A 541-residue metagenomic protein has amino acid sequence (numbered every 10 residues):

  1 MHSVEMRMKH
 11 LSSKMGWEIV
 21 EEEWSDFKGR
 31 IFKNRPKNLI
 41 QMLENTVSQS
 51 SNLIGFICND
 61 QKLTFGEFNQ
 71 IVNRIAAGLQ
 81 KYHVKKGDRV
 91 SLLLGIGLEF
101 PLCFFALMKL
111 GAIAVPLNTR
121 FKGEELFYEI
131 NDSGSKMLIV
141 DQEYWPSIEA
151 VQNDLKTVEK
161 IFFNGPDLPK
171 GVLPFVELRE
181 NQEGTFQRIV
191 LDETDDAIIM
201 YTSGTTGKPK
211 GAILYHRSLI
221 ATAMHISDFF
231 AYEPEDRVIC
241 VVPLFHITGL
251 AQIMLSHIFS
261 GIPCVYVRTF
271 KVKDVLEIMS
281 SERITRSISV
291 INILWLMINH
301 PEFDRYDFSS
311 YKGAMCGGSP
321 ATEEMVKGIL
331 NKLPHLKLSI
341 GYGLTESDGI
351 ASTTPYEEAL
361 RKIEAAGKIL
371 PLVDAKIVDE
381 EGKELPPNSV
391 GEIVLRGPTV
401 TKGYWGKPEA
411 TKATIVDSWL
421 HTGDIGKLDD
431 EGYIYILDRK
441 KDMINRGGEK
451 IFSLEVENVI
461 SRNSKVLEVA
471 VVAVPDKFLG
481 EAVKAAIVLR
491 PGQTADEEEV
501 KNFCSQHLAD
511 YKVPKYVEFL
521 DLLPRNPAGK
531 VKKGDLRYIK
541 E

Functional and structural regions predicted by a protein language model:
M1-L11, M15, K81-Y82, K109-E177 (+1 more regions): Structural core segment of the AMP-binding/adenylate-forming
N34-P36, E44, N52-G97, P101-F105 (+3 more regions): Conserved AMP-binding/adenylate-forming core of the ANL superfamily
T64-G66, A197-A221: Conserved AMP-binding A3 loop
F121, F127, L138-V140, M279 (+7 more regions): AMP-binding/adenylate-forming catalytic core of the ANL superfamily
Q182-Y201, K208, A231-R237: Conserved pre-ATP/AMP-binding loop-to-beta segment of ANL
I220-R237, F245-T285, L296, H300: Conserved AMP-binding/adenylation subdomain of ANL enzymes
I284-I288, I298-R361, D374: Gly/Ser/Thr-rich phosphate-binding loop
K368-L372, K383-T414, E449-I451: Conserved ATP/PPi-binding loop(s) of AMP-dependent carboxylate-activating enzymes
